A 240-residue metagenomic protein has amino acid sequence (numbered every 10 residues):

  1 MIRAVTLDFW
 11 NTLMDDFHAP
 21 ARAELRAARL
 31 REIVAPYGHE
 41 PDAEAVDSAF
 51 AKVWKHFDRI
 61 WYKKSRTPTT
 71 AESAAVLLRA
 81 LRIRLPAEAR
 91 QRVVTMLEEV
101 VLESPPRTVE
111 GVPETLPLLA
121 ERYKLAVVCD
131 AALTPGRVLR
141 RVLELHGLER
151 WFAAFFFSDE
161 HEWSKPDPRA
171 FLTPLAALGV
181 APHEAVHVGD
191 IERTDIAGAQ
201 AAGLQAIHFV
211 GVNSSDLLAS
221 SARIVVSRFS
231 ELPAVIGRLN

Functional and structural regions predicted by a protein language model:
M1-V5, D15-F17, A21, Y37-E44 (+3 more regions): Asp-based, Mg2+/Mn2+-dependent phosphohydrolase catalytic module
I2-P113, P117, E121: N-terminal helical cap/lid subdomain that shapes the substrate entry/recognition surface in HAD-like hydrolases
